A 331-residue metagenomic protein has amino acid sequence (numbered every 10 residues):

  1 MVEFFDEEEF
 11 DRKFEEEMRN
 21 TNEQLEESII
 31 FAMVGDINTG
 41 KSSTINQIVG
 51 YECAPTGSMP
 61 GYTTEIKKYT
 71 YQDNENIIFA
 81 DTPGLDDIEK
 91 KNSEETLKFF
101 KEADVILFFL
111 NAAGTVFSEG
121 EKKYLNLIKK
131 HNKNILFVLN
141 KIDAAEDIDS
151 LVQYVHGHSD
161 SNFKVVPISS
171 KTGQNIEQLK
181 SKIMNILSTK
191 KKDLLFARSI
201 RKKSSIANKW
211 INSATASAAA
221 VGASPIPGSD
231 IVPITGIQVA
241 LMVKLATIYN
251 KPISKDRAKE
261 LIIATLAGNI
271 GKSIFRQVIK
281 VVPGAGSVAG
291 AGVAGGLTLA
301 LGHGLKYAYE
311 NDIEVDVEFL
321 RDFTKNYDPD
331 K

Functional and structural regions predicted by a protein language model:
M1-T82, D87, V243, P252 (+3 more regions): Conserved G1/Walker A P-loop phosphate-binding module
Y71-N76, E95-F163: Conserved C-terminal guanine-recognition region of P-loop GTPase G domains, centered on the G4
P83-E89, N111-G114: Flexible beta-alpha connector loops of hexameric P-loop NTPases
K141-R201: Canonical P-loop GTPase G-domain recognition
E146-D147, Y249-A258, Y307-V317: A cytosolic-side transmembrane-helix exit/cap motif
F196-A214: Cytosolic-side membrane-insertion boundary helix
W210-G304: Membrane-inserting effector segments that mediate pore formation, membrane fusion, or transient membrane insertion
G292-K331: Charge-biased C-terminal accessory regions appended to nucleic-acid-, cytoskeletal NTPase
